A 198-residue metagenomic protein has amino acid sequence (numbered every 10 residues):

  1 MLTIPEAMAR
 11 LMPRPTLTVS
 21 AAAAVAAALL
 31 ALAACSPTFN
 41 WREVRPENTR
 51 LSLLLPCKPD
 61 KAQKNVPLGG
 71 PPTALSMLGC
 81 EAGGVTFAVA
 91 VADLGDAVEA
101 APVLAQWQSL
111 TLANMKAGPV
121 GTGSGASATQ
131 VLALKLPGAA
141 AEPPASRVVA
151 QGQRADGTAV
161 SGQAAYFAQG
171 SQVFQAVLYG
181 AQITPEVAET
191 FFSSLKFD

Functional and structural regions predicted by a protein language model:
L2-P5, A9, P59-D60, V103-P119 (+1 more regions): Surface-exposed amphipathic alpha-helical segments
L2-V25: Bacterial N-terminal signal peptides that target proteins for export
A31-A34: C-terminal motif of bacterial Sec signal peptides marking the signal peptidase cleavage site
S36-T38: Bacterial signal peptide processing site
W41-S52, Q182: Short aromatic-glycine motifs in intrinsically disordered, low-complexity regions
L54, K58-M77, T111-F167: Signature of long, low-cysteine stretches enriched in small and polar/charged residues
P67, F87-V91, A181: Extracellular glycan-recognition regions
M77-W107, F174: A short acidic-to-branched-hydrophobic micro-motif
